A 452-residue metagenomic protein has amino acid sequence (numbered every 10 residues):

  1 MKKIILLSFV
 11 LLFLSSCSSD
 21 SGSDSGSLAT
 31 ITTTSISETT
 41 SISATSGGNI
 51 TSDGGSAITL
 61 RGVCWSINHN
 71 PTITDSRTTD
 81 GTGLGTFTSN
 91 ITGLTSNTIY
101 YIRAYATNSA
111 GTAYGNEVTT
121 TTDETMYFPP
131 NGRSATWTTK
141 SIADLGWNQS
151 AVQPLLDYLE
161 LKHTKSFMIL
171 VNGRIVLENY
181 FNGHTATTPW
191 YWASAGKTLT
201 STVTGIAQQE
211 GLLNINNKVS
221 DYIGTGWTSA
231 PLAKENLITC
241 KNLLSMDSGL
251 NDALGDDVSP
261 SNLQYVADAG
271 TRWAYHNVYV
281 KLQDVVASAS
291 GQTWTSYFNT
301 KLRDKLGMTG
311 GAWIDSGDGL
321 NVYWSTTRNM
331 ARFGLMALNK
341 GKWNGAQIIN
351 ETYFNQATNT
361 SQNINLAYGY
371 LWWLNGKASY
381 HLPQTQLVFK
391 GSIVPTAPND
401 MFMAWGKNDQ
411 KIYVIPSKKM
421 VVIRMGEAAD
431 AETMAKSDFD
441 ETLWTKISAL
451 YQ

Functional and structural regions predicted by a protein language model:
F13-S16: C-terminal motif of bacterial Sec signal peptides marking the signal peptidase cleavage site
S18-E124: Short, surface-exposed linear motifs at loops/turns and structural transition points
S21, D123-T185, W190, Q208-L213 (+4 more regions): N-terminal leader/targeting segments and the immediately adjacent pre-domain N-terminus
G173, W190-N216, L243, L282-V286 (+1 more regions): Active-site SXXK
E210-M246, S290-S325: Active-site helix/loop module of the DD-peptidase/beta-lactamase fold, centered on the serine-lysine SxxK catalytic
K281-V285, N321-K342, Q410-G426: Active-site-proximal alpha-helical segments within enzyme catalytic domains
T360-V421: Active-site Gly/Thr loop motif
M401-Q452: Structured C-terminal helix/loop/strand segments within mature extracytoplasmic catalytic/sensor domains
